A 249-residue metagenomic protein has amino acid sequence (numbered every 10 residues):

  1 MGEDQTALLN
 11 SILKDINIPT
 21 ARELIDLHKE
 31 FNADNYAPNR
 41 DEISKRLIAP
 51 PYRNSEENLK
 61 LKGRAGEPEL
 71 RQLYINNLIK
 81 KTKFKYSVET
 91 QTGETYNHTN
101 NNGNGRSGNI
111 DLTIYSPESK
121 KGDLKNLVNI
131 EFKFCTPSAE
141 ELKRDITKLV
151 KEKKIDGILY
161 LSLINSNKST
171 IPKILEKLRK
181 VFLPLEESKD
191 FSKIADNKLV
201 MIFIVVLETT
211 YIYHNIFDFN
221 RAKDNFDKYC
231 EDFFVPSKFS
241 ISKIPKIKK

Functional and structural regions predicted by a protein language model:
M1-A33, P68, K249: Nuclease-adjacent, charged terminal/linker segments that flank catalytic cores
Q5, G63-L70, G105, S138-E141: Phosphate/oxyanion-binding active-site loops and adjacent basic polyanion-contact surfaces
N35-N101, K121: Acidic-basic catalytic patches of nuclease active cores, encompassing PD-(D/E)XK and other metal-cofactor nuclease
G108-I110: Change "...and in nucleic-acid phosphodiester-cleaving endonucleases..." to "...and in nucleic-acid processing enzymes
L112-E118, K125-T136: Conserved catalytic cores of phosphodiester-cleaving nucleases, focusing on short active-site segments
V128, K154-I164, K198-I202: Hydrophobic beta-strand segments of well-ordered beta-sheets in folded domains
C135-K154: Mg2+/Mn2+-dependent nuclease catalytic core
I164-K249: Domain-level recognition of nuclease-like catalytic cores that cleave nucleotide substrates
